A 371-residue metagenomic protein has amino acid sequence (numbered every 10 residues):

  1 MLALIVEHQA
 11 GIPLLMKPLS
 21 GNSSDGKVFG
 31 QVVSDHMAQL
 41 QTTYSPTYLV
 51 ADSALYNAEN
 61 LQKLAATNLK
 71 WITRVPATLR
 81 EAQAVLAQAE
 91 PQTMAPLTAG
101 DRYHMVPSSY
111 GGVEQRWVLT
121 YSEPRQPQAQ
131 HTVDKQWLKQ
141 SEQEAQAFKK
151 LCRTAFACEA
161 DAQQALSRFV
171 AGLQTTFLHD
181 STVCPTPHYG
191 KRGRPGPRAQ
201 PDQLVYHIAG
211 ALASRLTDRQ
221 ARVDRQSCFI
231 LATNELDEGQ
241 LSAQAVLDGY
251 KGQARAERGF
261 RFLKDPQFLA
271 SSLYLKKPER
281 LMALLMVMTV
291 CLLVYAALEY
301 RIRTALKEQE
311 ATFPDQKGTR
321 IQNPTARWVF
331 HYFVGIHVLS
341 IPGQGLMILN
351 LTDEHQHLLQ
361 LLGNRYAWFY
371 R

Functional and structural regions predicted by a protein language model:
M1-R371: Anion-binding and metal-coordination hotspots
